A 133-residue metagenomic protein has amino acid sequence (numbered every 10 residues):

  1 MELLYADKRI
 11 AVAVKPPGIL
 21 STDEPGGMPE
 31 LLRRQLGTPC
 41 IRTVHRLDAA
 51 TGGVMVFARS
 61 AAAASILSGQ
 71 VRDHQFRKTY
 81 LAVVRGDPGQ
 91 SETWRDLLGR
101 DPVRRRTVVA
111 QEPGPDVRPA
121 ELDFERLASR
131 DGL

Functional and structural regions predicted by a protein language model:
M1-D131: RNA pseudouridine synthases
